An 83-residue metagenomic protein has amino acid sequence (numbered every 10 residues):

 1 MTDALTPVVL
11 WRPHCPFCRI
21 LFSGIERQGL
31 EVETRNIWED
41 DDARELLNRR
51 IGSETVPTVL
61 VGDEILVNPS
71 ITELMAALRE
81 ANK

Functional and structural regions predicted by a protein language model:
M1-Q28: Local sequence-structure signature of Cys/Sec-based thiol-disulfide redox active-site neighborhoods
T2-D3, E45-N48: Short secondary-structure transition/capping segments
T6-V8, E31-T34, D63-I65: Short active-site oxyanion
P16-F17, D42, E73: Short alpha-helical
R19-E26, N48, M75, R79: Class I S-adenosyl-L-methionine
E31-R44: Thiol-based oxidoreductase modules, predominantly thioredoxin-like and allied folds used for disulfide exchange
I51-V59: Structural micro-motif
V61-K83: Non-catalytic, surface beta->alpha helical segment in thiol-disulfide oxidoreductase systems
